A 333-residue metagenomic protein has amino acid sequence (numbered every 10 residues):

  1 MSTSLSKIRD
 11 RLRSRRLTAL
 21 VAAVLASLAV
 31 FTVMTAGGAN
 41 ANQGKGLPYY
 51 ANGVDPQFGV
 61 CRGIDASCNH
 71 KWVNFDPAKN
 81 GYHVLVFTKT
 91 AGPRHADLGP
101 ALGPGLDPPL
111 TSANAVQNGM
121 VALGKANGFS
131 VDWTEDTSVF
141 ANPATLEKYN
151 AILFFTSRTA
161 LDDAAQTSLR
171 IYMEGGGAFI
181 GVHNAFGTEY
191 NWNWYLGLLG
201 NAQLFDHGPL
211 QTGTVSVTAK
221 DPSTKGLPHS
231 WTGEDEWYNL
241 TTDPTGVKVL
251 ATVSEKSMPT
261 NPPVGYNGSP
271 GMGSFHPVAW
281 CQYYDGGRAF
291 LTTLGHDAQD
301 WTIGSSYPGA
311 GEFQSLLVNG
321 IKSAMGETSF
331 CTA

Functional and structural regions predicted by a protein language model:
S2-V24: N-terminal export and membrane-targeting signals
L28-Y49: C-terminal region of N-terminal signal peptides and the immediate post-cleavage residues of exported proteins
N42-K79, L98, A122, A126 (+2 more regions): Extracellular ligand-binding/catalytic regions of CAZymes and related secreted enzymes and adhesion modules
Q57-H70, N201, F205-L291: Catalytic beta-strand/loop cores that center a nucleophilic Ser/Cys/Thr and support acyl-enzyme chemistry
F75-G81, K125, A144-K148, D162-A164 (+7 more regions): Extracellular/periplasmic catalytic domains that process cell-envelope and extracellular macromolecules
V86, A96-E189: Helical hinge/lid and interdomain linker segments adjacent to catalytic or ligand-binding clefts that mediate domain
A91-G92, V139, T159, F186-G187 (+4 more regions): Short, solvent-exposed loop/turn segments at secondary-structure junctions
F154, T159-S230: A glycine-rich, often tryptophan-bearing local segment used as a flexible ligand/cofactor-contacting loop or short
